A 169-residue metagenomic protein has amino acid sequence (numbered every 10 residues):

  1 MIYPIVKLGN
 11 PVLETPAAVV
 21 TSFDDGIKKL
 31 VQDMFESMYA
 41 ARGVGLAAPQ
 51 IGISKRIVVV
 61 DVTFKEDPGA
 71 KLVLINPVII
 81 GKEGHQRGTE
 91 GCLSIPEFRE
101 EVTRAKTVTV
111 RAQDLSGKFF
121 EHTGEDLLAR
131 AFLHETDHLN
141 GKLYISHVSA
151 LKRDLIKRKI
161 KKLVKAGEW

Functional and structural regions predicted by a protein language model:
M1-W169: Positively charged
